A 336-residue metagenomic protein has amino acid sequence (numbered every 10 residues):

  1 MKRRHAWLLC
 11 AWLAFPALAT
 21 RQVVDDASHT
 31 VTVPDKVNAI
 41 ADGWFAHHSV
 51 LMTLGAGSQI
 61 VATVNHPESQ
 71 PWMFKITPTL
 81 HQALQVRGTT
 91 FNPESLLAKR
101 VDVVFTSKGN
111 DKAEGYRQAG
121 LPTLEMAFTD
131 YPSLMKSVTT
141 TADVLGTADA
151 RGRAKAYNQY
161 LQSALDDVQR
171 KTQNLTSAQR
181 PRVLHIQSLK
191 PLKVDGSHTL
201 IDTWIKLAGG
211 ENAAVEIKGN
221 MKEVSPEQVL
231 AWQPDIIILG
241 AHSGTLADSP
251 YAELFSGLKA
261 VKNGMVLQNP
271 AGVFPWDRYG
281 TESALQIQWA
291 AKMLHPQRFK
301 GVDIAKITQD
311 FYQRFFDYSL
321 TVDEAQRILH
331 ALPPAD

Functional and structural regions predicted by a protein language model:
M1-L8: Bacterial N-terminal signal peptides that target proteins for export
A14-A17: N-terminal signal peptide c-region/cleavage motif recognized by signal peptidases
V23, T30, K112-K193, A214-E216 (+1 more regions): Extracytoplasmic substrate-binding proteins
D42-K99, V103-G109: A short, structured surface patch at a secondary-structure boundary
Q85-G88, N92-T106, L121, S225-H242: Proline-aspartate-enriched helix->loop->beta-strand connector
V194-N220: Alpha-helical, coiled-coil/dimerization segments enriched in small aliphatic residues
A214-Q268: A contiguous binding-surface segment within folded domains or other stable secondary-structure elements
